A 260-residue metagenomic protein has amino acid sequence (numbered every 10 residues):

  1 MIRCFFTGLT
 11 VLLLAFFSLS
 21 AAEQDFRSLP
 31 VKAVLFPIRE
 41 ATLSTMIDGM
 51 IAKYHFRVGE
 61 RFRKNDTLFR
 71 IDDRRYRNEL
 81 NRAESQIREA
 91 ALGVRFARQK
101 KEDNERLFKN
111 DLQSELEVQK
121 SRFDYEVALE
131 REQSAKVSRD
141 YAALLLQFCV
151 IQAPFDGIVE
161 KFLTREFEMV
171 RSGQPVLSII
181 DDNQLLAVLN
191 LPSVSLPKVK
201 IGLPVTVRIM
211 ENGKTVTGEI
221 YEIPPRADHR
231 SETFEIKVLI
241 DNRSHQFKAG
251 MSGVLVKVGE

Functional and structural regions predicted by a protein language model:
M1-C4: Positively charged n-region of N-terminal signal peptides that target proteins for export
T7-F16: Bacterial N-terminal signal peptides
F17-D48, Y221-E222, F234, A249 (+1 more regions): N-terminal beta-strand block that forms a small beta-sandwich/beta-barrel module immediately after a flexible targeting
P30-T67, E89, F96: N-terminal targeting signals for Sec/Tat export/insertion, comprising classic cleavable signal peptides
V34, A52-H55, R61-T67, V150-S195 (+2 more regions): Surface-exposed patches in structured soluble domains
R75-V137, Y141-L144, F162-R165, A187 (+1 more regions): Alpha-helical coiled-coil segments
E160-K161, T215-E260: Structural microfeature recognizing short secondary-structure transition sites
D182, I201-T217, H245: Low-complexity, intrinsically disordered, polar/proline/glycine/glutamine-rich protein-protein interaction regions
